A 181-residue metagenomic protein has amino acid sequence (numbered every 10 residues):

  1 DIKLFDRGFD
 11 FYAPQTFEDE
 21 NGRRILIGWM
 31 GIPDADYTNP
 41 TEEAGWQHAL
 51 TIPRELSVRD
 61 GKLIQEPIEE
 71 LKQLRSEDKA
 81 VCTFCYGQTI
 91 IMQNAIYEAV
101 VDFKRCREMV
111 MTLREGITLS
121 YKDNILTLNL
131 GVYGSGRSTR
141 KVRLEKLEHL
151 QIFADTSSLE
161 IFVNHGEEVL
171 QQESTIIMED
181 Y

Functional and structural regions predicted by a protein language model:
D1: Active-site neighborhood of glycoside hydrolase catalytic domains
F5-Y181: Beta-rich accessory regions
